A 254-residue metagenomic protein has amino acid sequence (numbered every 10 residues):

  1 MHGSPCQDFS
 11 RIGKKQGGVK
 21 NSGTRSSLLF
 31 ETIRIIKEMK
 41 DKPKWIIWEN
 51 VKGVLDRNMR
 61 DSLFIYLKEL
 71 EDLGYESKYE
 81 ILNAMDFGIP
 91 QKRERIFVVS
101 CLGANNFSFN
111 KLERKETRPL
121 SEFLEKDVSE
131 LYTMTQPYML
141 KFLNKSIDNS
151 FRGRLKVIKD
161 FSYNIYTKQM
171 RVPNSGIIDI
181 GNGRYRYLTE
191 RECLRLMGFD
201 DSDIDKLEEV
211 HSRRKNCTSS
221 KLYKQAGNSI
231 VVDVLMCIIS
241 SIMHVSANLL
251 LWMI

Functional and structural regions predicted by a protein language model:
M1: N-terminal Rossmann-like NAD(P) cofactor-binding module of classical short-chain dehydrogenase/reductase
S4: Conserved NAD(P)H cofactor-binding loop of Rossmann-fold oxidoreductase domains
Q7-V172, N182-R186: Class I S-adenosyl-L-methionine
P137-I254: C-terminal target-recognition/interaction regions appended to catalytic cores
